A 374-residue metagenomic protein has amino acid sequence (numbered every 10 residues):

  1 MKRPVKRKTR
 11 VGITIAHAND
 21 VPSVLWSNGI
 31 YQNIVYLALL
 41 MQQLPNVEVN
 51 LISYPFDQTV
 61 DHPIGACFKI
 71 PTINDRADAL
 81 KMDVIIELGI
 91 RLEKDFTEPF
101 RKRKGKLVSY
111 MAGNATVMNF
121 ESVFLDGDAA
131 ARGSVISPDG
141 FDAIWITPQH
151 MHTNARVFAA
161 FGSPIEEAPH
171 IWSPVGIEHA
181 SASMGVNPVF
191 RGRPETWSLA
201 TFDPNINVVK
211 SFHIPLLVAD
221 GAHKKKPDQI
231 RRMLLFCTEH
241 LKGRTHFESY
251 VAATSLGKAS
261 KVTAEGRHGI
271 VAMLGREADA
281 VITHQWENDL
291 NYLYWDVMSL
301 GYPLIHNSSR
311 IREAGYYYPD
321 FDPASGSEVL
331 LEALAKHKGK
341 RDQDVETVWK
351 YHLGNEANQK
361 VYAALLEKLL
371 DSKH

Functional and structural regions predicted by a protein language model:
K2-R3, H17-S23, Y31-G140, E265-I270: Extended catalytic core of nucleotide-activated donor transferases of GT-like folds
K2-S27, W197-P204: Nucleotide-activated donor-dependent transferases that construct or modify glycoconjugates
W26, I30-N33, M151-K261: Conserved catalytic-core segment of nucleotide-activated headgroup transferases in glycan assembly
E48-Y54, S109-M111, W145-I146, R231-H240: Short internal beta-strands
I73, L241-L300: Donor nucleotide-activated moiety binding/catalytic core segment of transferases that use nucleotide-activated donors
E98-T196: Catalytic core of nucleotide-activated saccharide and alditol-phosphate transferases
R276-G354: Catalytic binding pocket for nucleotide-activated donors in carbohydrate/polymer assembly enzymes
L353-H374: C-terminal alpha-helical cap of glycosyltransferases
